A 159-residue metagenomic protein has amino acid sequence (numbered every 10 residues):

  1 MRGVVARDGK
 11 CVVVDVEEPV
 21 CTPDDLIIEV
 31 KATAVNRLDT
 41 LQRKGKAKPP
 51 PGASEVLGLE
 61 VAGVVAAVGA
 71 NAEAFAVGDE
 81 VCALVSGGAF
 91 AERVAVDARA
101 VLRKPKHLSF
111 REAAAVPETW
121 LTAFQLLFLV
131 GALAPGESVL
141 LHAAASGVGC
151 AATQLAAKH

Functional and structural regions predicted by a protein language model:
P19-A34, K46-G88: Glycine-rich beta-strand-centered segment in the early N-terminal region that forms part of a ligand/cofactor-binding
E29-T33, R99-V130: Extended, non-globular alpha-helical segments
R37-K44: Cytochrome P450 core scaffold surrounding the K-helix E-X-X-R motif and the conserved "meander" helix-loop region
T40, A70, K106: Short, conserved catalytic or interaction motifs in soluble domains
V85-A98: A structural motif shared across PLP-dependent enzymes of the aminotransferase-like
A114, W120-H159: Mid-domain Rossmann-like dinucleotide-binding core that forms the NAD(H)/NADP(H) cofactor-binding site
